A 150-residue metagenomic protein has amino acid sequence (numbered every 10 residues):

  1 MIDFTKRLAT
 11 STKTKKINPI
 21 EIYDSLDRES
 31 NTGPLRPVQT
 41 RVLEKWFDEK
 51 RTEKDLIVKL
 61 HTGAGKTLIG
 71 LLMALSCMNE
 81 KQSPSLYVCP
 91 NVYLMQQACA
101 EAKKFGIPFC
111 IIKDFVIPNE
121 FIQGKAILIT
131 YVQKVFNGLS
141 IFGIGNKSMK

Functional and structural regions predicted by a protein language model:
R7-K59: Conserved pre-motif I regulatory segment
E44, Q96, N137: Alpha-helical elements of the RecA-like P-loop NTPase motor core of helicases
T52-M73: Walker A/P-loop
D55-I57, P84-L86, A126-I127: Residue-level preference for the first positions of well-ordered beta-strands
T67-I69, M78, Q82-K104: Conserved Walker A/P-loop ATP-binding site and its immediately adjacent core in helicase/helicase-like ATPase domains
C99, G106-P118: Conserved RecA-like helicase motor-core motifs
V116-L128: Conserved motor-coupling elements within RecA-like helicase/translocase cores
V132-K134, S140-K150: SF2 helicase catalytic motif II
